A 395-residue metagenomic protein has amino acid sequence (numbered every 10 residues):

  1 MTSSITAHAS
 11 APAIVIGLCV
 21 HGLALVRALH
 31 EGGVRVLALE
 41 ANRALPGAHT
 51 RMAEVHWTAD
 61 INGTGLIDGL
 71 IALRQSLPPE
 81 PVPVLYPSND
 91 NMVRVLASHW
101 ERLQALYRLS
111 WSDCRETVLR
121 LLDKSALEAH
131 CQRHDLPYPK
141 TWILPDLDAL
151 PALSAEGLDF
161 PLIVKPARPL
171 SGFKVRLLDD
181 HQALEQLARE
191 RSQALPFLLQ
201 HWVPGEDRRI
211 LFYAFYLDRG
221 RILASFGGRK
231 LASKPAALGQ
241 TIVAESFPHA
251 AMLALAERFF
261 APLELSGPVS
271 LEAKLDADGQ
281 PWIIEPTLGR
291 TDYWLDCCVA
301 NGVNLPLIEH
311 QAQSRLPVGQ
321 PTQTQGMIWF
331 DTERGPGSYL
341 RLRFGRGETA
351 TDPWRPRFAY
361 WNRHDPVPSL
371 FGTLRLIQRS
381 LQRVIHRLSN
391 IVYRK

Functional and structural regions predicted by a protein language model:
M1-D113, D148, G372-K395: ATP-binding N-terminal substructure of ATP-dependent carboxylate-amine bond-forming enzymes
L45-M52, L153-A155, L187-E190: Short loop/helix-cap segments at secondary-structure boundaries that form the rim of catalytic
Y107, T117-P137, D146, L153: Glycine-/Pro-rich loop/turn segments that contact NAD(P) or position catalytic residues in Rossmann-like domains
C131, S154-L177, L195-E206, L271: ATP-grasp fold ATP-binding core
G172, L231-P235, Q240-T241, T287-V303: Glycine-rich phosphate/pyrophosphate-binding beta-alpha loops
D179-L238, S246-E257, K274-A277, P281-W282: Phosphate-binding site of ATP-dependent enzymes
A261-D296: Conserved metal-phosphate-binding beta-hairpin within the catalytic cores of diverse ATP-dependent phosphoryl-transfer
H310-K395: Peripheral (often C-terminal) accessory segments that flank ATP-dependent C-N-forming ligase machineries
